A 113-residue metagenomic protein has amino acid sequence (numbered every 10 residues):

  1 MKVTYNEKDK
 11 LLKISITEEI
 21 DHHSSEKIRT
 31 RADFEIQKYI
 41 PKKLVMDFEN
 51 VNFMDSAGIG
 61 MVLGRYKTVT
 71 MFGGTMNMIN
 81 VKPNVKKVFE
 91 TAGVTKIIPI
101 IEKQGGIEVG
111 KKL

Functional and structural regions predicted by a protein language model:
M1-N52, T68-L113: STAS-like cytosolic regulatory interaction modules
